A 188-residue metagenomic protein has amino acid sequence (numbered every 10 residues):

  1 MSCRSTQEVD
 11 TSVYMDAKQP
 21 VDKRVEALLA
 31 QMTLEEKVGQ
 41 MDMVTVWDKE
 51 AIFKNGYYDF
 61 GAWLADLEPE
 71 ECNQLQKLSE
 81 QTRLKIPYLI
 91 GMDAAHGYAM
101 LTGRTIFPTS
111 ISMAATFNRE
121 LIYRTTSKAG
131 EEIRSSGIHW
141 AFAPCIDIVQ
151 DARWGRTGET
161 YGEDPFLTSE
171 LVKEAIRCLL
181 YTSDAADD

Functional and structural regions predicted by a protein language model:
S5-S183: N-terminal beta-rich core of secreted/periplasmic extracellular enzymes
D184-D188: A short, hydrophobic C-terminal helix/tail in secreted or cell-surface proteins
